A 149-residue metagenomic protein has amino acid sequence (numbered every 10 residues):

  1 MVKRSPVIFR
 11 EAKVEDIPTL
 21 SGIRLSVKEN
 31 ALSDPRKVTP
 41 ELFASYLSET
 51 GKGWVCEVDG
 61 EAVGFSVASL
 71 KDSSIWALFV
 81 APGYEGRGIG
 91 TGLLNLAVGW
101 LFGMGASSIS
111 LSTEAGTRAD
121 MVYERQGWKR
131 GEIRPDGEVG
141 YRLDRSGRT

Functional and structural regions predicted by a protein language model:
M1-E15, R145-T149: Conserved N-terminal entry element of GNAT/NAT acetyltransferase domains
E11-P82, L94-L96, W100, R134-D136: Acetyl-CoA-dependent GNAT
E57-D59, L143-S146: Active-site beta-strand termini and strand-to-loop segments that position acidic
L78-G86, T113-E114: A short, internal acetyl-CoA/4′-phosphopantetheine-binding micro-motif in the GNAT/acyltransferase core
G86-G99, R125: Conserved acetyl-CoA-binding loop-helix of GNAT-fold acetyltransferases
S110-D120, P135-E138: Conserved beta-strand-loop-alpha-helix junction that forms the acyl-donor binding cleft
E124-I133: Conserved acetyl-CoA-binding loop of GNAT-fold acetyltransferases
